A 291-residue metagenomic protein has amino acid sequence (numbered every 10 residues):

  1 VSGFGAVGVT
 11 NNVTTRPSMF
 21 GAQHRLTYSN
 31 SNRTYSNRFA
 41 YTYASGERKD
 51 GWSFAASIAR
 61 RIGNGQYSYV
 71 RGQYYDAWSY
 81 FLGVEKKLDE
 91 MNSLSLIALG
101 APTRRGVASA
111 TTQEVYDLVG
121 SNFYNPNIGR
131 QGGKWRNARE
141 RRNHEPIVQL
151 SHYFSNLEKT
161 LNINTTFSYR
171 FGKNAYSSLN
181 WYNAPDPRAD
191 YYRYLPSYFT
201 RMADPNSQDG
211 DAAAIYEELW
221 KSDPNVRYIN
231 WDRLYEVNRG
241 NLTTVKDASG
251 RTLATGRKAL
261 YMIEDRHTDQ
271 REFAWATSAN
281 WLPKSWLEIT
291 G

Functional and structural regions predicted by a protein language model:
V7-V9, N37-Y41, W78-L82, H144-L150 (+1 more regions): Hydrophobic, lipid-facing positions within transmembrane beta-strands of outer-membrane proteins
V9-G46, I58-R60, G65-G72: Short strand-turn segments of transmembrane beta-barrel domains in outer membranes, especially the first one or two
R16, S31-R33, R61-G63, A101-V107 (+3 more regions): Structural signature of outer-membrane beta-barrel domains
P17, S45-G51, K86-E90, F154-E158 (+1 more regions): Outer-membrane beta-barrel strand-turn architecture
A22-Q23, D50-F54, E90-L96, E158-I163 (+1 more regions): Repeated loop/turn-to-beta-strand initiation elements of outer-membrane beta-barrel proteins
R25-S29, A55-A59, E85, I97-L99 (+2 more regions): Transmembrane beta-strands of outer-membrane beta-barrel proteins
E85-K87, S93-Q149, A175-E264: Acidic/polar loop-and-plug regions of large Gram-negative outer-membrane beta-barrel proteins
G133-S178, K258-T290: Outer-membrane beta-barrel transmembrane strands
